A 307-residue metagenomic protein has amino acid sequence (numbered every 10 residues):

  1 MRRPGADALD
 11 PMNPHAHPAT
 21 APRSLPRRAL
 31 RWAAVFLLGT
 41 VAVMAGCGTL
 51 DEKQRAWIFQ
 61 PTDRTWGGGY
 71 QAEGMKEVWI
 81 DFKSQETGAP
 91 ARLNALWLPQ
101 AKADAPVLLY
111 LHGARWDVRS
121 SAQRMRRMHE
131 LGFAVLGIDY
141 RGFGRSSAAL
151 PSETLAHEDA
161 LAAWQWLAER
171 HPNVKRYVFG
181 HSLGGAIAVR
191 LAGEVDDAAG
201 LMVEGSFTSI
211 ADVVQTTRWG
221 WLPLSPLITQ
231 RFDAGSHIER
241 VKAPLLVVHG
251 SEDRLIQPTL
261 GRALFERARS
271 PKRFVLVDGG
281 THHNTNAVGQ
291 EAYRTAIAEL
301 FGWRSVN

Functional and structural regions predicted by a protein language model:
M44-S84: An N-terminal hydrophobic leader/cap segment in hydrolases
A89-W166: Membrane-embedded segments
R124, Q257-E266: Short alpha-helix in the alpha/beta-hydrolase fold that links the catalytic acid
P172-S182: Alpha/beta-hydrolase fold nucleophile elbow
A186-A243, A287, E291: Hydrolase active-site cap/lid region
V241, V247-H249, D253: Short beta-strand/loop motif that positions the catalytic acidic residue of the alpha/beta-hydrolase fold
E252-I256, H283-N284: Acidic catalytic loop of the alpha/beta-hydrolase fold
R267-H283: Catalytic histidine neighborhood in serine/cysteine hydrolases with alpha/beta-hydrolase-type architecture
